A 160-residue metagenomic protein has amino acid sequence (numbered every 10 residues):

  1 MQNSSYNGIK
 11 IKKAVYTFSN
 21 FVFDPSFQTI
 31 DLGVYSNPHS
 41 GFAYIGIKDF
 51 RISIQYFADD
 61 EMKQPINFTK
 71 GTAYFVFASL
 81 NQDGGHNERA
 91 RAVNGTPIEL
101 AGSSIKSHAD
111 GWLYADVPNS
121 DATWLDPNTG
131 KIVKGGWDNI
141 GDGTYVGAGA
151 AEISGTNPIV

Functional and structural regions predicted by a protein language model:
M1-K48: N-terminal targeting leaders for non-cytosolic proteins
N3-S4, F57-D59, G85: Terminal non-domain segments
G8-K12, K63-Y74: Extended extracellular/luminal ectodomain segments enriched in beta-structured repeat modules
I11, P25, F57, K70 (+1 more regions): Extended, solvent-exposed, non-transmembrane regions
N20, Y56-A58, S79-N81, S104: A mature extracytoplasmic/lumenal domain signature
G46-P65, T144-G149: Short beta-strands within extracellular/lumenal beta-sheet-rich domains
S53, T72-A78: Residues within well-ordered beta-strands of beta-sheet-rich folds
N81-V160: Contiguous ligand/interfacial binding patches
